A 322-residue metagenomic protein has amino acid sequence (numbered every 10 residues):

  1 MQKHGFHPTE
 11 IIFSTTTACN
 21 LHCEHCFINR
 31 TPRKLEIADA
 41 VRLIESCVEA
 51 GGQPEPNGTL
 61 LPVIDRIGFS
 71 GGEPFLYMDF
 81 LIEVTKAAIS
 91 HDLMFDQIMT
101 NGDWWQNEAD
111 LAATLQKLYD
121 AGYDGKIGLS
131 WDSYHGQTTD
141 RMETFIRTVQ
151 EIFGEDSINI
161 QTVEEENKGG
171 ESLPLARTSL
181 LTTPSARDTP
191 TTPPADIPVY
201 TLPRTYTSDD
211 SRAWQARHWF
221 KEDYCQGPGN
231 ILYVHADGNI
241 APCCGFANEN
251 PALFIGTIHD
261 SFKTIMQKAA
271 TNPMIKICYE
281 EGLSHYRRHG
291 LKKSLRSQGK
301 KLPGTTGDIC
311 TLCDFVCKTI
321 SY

Functional and structural regions predicted by a protein language model:
M1-I12, Q53-L61, S211, R217-H218 (+1 more regions): N-terminal [4Fe-4S]-dependent radical SAM core
M1-T100, W105-A113: Conserved alpha-helical substructure of the radical SAM core
F13, T17-N20, W219, G304-G307: Processing junctions and N-termini across compartments
C19, C23-C26, C225, C243 (+2 more regions): Short cysteine clusters
H25, N29-P32, Y224, I231 (+2 more regions): Secreted/processed peptides and extracellular or luminal domains of membrane proteins
K34-D39, D237, S321-Y322: Short cysteine/histidine-rich zinc-coordinating motifs and their immediately flanking basic loops
Q116-I265: Radical SAM enzyme [4Fe-4S]-AdoMet core and its adjacent flexible, acidic and glycine-rich loops/tails across
G245-Y322: Flexible mid-to-C-terminal extensions adjoining Fe-S/redox cofactors in radical SAM and related proteins
